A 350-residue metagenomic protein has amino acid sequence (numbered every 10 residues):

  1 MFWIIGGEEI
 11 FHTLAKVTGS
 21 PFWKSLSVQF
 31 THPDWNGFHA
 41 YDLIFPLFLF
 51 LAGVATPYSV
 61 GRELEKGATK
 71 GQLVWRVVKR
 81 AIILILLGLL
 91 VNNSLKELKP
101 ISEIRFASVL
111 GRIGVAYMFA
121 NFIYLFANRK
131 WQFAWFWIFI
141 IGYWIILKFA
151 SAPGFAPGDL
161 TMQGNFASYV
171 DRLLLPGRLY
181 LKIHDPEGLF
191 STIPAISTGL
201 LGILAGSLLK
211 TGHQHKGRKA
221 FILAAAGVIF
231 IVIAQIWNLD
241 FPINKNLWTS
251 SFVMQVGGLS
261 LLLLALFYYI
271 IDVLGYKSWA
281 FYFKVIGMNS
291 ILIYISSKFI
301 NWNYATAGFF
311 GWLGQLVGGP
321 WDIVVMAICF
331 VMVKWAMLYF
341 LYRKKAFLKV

Functional and structural regions predicted by a protein language model:
M1-V350: Alpha-helical transmembrane segments and their immediate juxtamembrane cytosolic regions
